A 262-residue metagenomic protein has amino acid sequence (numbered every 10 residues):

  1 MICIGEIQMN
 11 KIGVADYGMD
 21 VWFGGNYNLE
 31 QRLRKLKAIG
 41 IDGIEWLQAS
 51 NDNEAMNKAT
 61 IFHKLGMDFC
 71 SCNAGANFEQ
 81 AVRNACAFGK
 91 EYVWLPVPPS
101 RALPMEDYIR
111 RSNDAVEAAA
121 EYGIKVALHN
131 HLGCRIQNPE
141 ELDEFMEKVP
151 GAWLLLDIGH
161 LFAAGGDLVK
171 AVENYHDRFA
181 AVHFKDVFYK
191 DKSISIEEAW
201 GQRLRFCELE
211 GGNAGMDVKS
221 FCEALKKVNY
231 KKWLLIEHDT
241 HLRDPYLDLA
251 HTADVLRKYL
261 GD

Functional and structural regions predicted by a protein language model:
I2-E91, W153, D254-D262: N-terminal pre-domain/capping segments
V14, I44-W46, L95, L128 (+3 more regions): Conserved beta-strand positions
D20-N26, G43-N57, N73-Q80, S100-E106 (+5 more regions): Acidic-and-aromatic substrate-binding clefts and catalytic sites of carbohydrate-active enzymes
Y27-Q31, M105-N113, P139-D143, G166-E173 (+2 more regions): Charged helix-capping and loop-helix junction motifs
A38-I39, F88, Y122, D177 (+1 more regions): Structural motif
D68-L154, A163, Y246: Active-site acidic/histidine proton-transfer and metal-coordination neighborhood in alpha/beta enzyme cores
E121-G212: Acidic/histidine-rich catalytic cores of soluble enzymes
